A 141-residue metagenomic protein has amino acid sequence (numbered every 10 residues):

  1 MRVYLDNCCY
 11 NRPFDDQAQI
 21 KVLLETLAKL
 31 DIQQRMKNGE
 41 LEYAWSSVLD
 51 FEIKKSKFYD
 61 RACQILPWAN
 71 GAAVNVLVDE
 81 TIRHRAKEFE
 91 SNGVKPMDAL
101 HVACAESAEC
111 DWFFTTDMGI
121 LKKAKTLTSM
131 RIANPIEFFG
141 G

Functional and structural regions predicted by a protein language model:
M1-W45, K54-C63, I136-G141: Short, well-structured N-terminal submotif of metal-dependent ribonuclease cores
R2, D16-T26, S91-N92, A103-G141: Acidic, PIN/NYN-like endoribonuclease modules and their adjacent C-terminal/linker elements
C9, L49, I82, L100-H101 (+1 more regions): Alpha-helix capping/helix-boundary segments
G39-E42, A72-V74, A108-W112: Short active-site oxyanion
W45, V76-L77, I132-N134: Structural signal for conserved beta-strand scaffold positions within catalytic alpha/beta enzyme cores
V48-E52, A69-S91: Acidic catalytic patch
L77, P96-A99, T115: Short beta-strand scaffold positions
